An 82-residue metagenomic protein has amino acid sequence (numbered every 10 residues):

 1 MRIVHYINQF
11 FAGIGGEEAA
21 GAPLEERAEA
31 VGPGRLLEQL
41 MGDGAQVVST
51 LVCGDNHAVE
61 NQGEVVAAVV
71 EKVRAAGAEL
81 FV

Functional and structural regions predicted by a protein language model:
M1-V82: Metallocofactor- and cofactor-centric catalytic cores in central/energy metabolism, strongly enriched
